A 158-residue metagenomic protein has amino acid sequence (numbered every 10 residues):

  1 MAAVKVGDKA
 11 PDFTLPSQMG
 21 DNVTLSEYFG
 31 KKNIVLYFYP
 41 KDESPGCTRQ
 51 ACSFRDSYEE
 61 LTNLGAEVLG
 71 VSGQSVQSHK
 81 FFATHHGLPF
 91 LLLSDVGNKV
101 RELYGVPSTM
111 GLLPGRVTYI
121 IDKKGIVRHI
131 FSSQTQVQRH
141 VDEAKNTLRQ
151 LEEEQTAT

Functional and structural regions predicted by a protein language model:
M1-T158: Chalcogenol-based redox active-site neighborhoods
